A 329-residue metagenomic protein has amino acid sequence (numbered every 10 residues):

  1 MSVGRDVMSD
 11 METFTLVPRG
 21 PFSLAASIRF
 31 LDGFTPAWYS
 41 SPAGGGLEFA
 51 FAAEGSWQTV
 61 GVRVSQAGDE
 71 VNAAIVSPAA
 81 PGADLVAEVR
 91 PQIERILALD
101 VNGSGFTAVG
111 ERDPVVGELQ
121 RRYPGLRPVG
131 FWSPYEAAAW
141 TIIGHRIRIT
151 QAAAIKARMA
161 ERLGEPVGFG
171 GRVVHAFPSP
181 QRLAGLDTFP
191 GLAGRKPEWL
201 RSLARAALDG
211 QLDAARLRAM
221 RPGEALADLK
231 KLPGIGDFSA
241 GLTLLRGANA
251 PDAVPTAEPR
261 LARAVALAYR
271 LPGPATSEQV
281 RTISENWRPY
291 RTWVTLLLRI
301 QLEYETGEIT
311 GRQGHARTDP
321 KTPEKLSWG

Functional and structural regions predicted by a protein language model:
M1-G329: HhH-family (HhH-GPD) DNA N-glycosylase catalytic core used in base-excision repair
